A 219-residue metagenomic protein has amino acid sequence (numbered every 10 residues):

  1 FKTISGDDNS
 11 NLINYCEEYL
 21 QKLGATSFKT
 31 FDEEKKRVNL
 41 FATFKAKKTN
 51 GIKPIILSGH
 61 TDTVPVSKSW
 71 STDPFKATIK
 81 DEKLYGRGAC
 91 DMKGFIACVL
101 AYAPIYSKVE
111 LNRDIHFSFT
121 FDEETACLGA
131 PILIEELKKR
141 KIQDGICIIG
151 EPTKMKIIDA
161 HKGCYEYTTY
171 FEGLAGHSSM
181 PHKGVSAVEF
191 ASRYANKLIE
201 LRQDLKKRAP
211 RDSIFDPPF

Functional and structural regions predicted by a protein language model:
F1, Y15, Y19-L23, P104-I105 (+1 more regions): Generic non-transmembrane alpha-helical segments
F1-R87, K108-L111: Acidic/His- and Gly-rich active-site-bordering loop/insert found across diverse amide/peptide-bond hydrolases
P65-I79, D144, D159-Y170: Acidic-glycine-rich active-site phosphate/pyrophosphate-binding loop
L84-I96, E124, H182-V188: Short, conserved micro-motifs enriched in small and acidic residues
M92-E166: Acidic/histidine-rich catalytic neighborhood of metal-dependent amide-processing enzymes
I146-C147, K156-R193: Metal-dependent peptidase/peptidase-like ectodomains
S178-F219: Acidic-enriched catalytic cores of C-N bond-cleaving enzymes acting on peptides and small amides
